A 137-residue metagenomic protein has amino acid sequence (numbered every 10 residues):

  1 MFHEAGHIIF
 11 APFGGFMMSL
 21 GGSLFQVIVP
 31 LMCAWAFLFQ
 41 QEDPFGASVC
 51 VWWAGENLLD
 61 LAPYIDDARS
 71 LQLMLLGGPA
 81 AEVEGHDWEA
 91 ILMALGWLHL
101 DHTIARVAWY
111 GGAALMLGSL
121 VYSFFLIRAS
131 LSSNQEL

Functional and structural regions predicted by a protein language model:
F2-A11, G22: Active-site recognition of the HExxH zinc-binding catalytic motif
G15-L137: Metalloprotease/metallohydrolase-associated module, dominated by Zn2+-dependent proteases
